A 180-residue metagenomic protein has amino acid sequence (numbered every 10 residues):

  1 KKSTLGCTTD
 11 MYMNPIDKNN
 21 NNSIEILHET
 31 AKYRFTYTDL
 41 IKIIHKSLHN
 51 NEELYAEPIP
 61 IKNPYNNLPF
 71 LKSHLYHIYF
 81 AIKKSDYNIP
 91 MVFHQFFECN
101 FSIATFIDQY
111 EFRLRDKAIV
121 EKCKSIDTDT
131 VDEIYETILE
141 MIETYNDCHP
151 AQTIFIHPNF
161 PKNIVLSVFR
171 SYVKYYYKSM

Functional and structural regions predicted by a protein language model:
K1-M180: Replace "small metal-dependent catalytic modules" with "small catalytic or cofactor-binding modules
